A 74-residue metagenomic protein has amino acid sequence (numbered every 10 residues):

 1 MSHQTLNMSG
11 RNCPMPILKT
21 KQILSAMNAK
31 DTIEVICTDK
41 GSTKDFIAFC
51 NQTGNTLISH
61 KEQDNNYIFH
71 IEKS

Functional and structural regions predicted by a protein language model:
M1-M27: An N-terminal amphipathic alpha-helical segment
N7-S9, I36, H60-K61: Solvent-exposed beta-strand sheet faces enriched in polar/charged residues
S9-R11, T38, E72-S74: Generic beta-structure capping elements
C13, K40, E62-N65: Residues that form or immediately flank small-molecule/cofactor binding pockets and catalytic motifs
K19, S25-N51: Amphipathic, hydrophobic secondary-structure cores in small proteins
I47-S74: C-terminal structural segments of small proteins and small subunits
